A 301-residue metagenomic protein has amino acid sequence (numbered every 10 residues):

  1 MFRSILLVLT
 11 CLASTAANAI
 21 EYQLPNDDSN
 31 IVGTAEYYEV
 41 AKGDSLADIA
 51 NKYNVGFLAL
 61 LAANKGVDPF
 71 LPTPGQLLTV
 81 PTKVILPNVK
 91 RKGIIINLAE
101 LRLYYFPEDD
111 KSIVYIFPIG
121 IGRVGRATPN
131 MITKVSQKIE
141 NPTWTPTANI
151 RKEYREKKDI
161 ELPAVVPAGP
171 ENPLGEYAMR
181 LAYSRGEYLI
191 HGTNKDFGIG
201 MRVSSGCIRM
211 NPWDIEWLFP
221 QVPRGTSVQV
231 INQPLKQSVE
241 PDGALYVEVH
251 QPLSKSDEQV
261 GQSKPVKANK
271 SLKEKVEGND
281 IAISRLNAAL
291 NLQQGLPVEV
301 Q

Functional and structural regions predicted by a protein language model:
M1-V8: Sec-dependent signal peptide recognition, specifically the positively charged N-region followed immediately by
L12-A16: N-terminal signal peptide c-region/cleavage motif recognized by signal peptidases
E21-N54: Primarily a LysM-type cell-wall glycan-binding module
L24-S29, T34, V80-L98, S238-D242: Intrinsically disordered, low-complexity Ser/Thr-rich linker and spacer segments in cell-wall-related proteins
G43, T73-L78, G225-V228: Loop/turn positions that initiate beta-strands
V84-N194, P220, V249-Q301: Gly/Pro-biased beta-strand-loop elements
Y177-A178, A182-L235: Flexible, glycine-rich surface segments
F219-Q262: N-terminal targeting pre-sequences for secretion and organelle import
